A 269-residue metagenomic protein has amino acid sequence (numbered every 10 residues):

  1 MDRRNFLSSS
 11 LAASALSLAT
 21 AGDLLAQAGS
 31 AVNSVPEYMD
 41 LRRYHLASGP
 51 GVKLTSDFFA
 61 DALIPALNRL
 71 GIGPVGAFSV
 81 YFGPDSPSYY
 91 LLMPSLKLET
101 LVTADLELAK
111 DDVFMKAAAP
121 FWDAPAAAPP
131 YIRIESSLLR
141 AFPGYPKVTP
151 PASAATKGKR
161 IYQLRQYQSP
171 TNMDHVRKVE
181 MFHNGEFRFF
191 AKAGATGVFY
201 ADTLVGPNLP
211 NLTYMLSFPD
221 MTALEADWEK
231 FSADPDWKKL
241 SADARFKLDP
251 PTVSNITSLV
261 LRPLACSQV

Functional and structural regions predicted by a protein language model:
N5-L25: N-terminal export signals
G22-S34, I64-Y90, L96, N184-T213 (+1 more regions): Short, glycine- and small/hydrophobic-rich beta-strand elements in well-ordered beta-sheets
P36-A47: Acidic/histidine-rich, surface-exposed loop or edge segments in extracytoplasmic proteins
Y38-D40, P87, I132-E135, I161-Q163 (+2 more regions): Residues that flank catalytic or metal-binding motifs in active/ligand-binding sites
H45, G49, A141-M221: Surface-exposed interaction/gating patches
H45-T55, D61-R69, P74-A155, T171-M173 (+2 more regions): Hydrophobic, ordered structural segments
F59-A60, H183: Short alpha-helical elements within RNA-binding folds
